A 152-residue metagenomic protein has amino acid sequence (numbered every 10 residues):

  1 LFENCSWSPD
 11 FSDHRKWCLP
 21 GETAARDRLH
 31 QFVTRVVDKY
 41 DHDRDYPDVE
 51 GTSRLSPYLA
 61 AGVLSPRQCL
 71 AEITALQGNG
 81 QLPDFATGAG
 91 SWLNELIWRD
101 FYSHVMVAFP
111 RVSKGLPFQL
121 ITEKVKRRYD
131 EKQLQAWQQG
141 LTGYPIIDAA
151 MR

Functional and structural regions predicted by a protein language model:
L1-T122, R128: Glycine/tryptophan-enriched, flexible segments
E123-Q135, Q139: Flexible, P/S/T/G-rich "lid" or insertion loops adjacent to the active sites of thioester-utilizing
Q135-R152: Helix-hairpin-helix/helix-loop-helix acidic hairpins
